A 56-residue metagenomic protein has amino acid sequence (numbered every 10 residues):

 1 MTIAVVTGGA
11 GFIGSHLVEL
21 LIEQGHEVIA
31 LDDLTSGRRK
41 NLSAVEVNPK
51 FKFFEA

Functional and structural regions predicted by a protein language model:
M1-A56: N-terminal Rossmann-like NAD(P)+-binding domain of SDR-like oxidoreductases, especially those catalyzing
